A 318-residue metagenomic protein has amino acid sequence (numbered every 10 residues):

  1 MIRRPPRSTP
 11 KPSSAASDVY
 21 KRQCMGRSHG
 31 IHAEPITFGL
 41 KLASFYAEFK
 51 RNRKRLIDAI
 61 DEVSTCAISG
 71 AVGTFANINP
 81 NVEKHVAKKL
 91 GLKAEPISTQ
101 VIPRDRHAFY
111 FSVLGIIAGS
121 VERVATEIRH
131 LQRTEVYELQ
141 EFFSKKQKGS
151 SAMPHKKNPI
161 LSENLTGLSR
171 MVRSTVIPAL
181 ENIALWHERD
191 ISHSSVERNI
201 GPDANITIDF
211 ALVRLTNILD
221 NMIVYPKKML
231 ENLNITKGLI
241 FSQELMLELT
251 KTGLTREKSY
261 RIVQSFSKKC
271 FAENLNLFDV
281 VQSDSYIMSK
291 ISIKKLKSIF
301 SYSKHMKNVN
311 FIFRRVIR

Functional and structural regions predicted by a protein language model:
M1-A16, Y20: Single conserved hydrophobic/aromatic residue that forms the stacking wall/gate of nucleotide- or nucleobase-binding
R4, S8, E34, K41 (+1 more regions): Conserved acidic
P5-T9, H29, Y260: Histidine-centered active-site/metal-ligand motif
P12, R106, S144-K145, F241-L245 (+1 more regions): N-terminal alpha-helical segment
S17-H29, I97: Short, flexible active-site-proximal loops enriched in glycine and acidic residues
G26-P35, H193: Helix-loop segments that flank and shape redox-cofactor active sites
E34-L185: Internal glycine-rich alpha/beta core junctions
M153-R318: Glycine-rich cofactor/substrate-binding loops
